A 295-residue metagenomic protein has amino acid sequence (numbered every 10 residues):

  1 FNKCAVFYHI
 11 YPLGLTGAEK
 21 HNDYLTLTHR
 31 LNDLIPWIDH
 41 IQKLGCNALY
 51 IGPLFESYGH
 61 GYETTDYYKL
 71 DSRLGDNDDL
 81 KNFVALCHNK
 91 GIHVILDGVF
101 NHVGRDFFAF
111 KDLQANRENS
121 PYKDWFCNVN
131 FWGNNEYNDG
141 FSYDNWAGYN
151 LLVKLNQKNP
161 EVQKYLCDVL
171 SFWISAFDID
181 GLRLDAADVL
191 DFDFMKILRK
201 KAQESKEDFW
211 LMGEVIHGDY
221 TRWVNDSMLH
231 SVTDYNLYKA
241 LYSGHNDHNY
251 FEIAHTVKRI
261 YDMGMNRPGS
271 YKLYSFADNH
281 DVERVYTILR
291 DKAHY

Functional and structural regions predicted by a protein language model:
F1-A5, Y11-N47, P53-S171, S175-A176 (+3 more regions): Substrate-binding/active-site clefts of carbohydrate-active enzymes
V6-H9, L49-I51, V94-L96, L182 (+3 more regions): Hydrophobic faces of well-ordered beta-strands that scaffold small-molecule active sites in alpha/beta enzyme cores
Y11-G14, F55, D71, F100 (+4 more regions): Short, flexible loop/turn elements at secondary-structure junctions
K20, I179-R183, V282-T287: Glycine- and acidic
V84, H88, H102, F107-F110 (+5 more regions): Active-site-proximal helices and loops of the catalytic beta/alpha 8
Y261-Y295: Active-site-proximal substrate-binding groove within the catalytic cores of carbohydrate-active enzymes
